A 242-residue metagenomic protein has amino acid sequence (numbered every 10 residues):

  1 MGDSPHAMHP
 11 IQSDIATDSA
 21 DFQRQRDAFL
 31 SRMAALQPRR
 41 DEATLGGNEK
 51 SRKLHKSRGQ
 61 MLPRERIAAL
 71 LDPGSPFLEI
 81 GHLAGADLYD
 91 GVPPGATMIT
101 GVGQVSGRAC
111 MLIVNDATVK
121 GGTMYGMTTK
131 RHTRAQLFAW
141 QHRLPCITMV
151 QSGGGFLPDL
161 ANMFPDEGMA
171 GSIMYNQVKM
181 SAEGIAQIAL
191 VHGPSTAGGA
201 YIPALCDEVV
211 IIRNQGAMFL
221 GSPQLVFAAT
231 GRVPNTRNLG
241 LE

Functional and structural regions predicted by a protein language model:
G2-A109: N-terminal amphipathic, basic-rich helices that act as targeting or association modules
F22, L112, A139, Q151 (+1 more regions): Hydrophobic alpha-helical segments that mediate membrane insertion or helix-helix packing
G47-S51, C110-K120, G155-D159, Q224-F227: Gly-rich Lys/Arg/Thr-decorated short loops/hinges at beta-loop-alpha junctions or inter-strand turns that position
L62, A139-R143, T148-V150: Hydrophobic alpha-helical segments characteristic of transmembrane helices in integral membrane transporters
L78, Y89-D90, P94, M127 (+2 more regions): Thiamine diphosphate
V92-F138, H142: Glycine-rich active-site/cofactor-binding loop and its immediate structural neighborhood
C110-V114, G121-M124, L144-M149, A182-S195: A short, small-residue-rich loop immediately preceding and capping a beta-strand
V150-E242: Conserved catalytic cores of soluble enzyme domains, especially glycine-rich substrate-binding beta-alpha loops
